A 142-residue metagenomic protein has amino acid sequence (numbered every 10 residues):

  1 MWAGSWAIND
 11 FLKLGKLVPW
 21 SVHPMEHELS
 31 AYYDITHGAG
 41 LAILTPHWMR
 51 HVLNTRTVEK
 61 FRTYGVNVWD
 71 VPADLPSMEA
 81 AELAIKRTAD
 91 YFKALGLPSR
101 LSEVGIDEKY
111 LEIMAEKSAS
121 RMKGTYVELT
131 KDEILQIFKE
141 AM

Functional and structural regions predicted by a protein language model:
M1-L83: Active-site segments that bind and position negatively charged phosphate/pyrophosphate groups
F61, N67-M142: C-terminal charged capping/lid subdomain of soluble metabolic enzymes
